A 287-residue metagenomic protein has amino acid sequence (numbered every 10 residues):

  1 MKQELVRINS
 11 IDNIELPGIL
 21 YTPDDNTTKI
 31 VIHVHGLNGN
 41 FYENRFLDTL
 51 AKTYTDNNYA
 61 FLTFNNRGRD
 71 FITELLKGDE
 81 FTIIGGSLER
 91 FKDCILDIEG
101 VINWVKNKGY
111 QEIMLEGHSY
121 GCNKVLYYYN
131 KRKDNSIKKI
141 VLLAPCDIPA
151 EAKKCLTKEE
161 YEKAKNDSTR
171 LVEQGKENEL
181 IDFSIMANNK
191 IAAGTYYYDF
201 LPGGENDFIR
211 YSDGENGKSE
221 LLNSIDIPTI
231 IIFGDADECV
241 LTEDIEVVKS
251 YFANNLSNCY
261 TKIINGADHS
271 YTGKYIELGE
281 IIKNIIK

Functional and structural regions predicted by a protein language model:
M1-D25: N-terminal cap/lid segment of alpha/beta-hydrolase-fold proteins
D24-L76: Short, surface-exposed "cap/lid" segments of acyl-processing enzymes
T82-K108: Alpha/beta-hydrolase active-site loop
N103-L171: Primarily recognizes the serine-hydrolase "nucleophile elbow" in alpha/beta-hydrolase and SGNH/GDSL folds
I225, I231-F233, D237: Short beta-strand/loop motif that positions the catalytic acidic residue of the alpha/beta-hydrolase fold
E238-V247: Conserved alpha/beta-hydrolase "acid-adjacent" motif
T261-A267: Short glycine-rich catalytic loops that host catalytic nucleophiles or stabilize transition states across multiple
A267-E277: Catalytic histidine-centered segment of alpha/beta-hydrolase-like enzymes
